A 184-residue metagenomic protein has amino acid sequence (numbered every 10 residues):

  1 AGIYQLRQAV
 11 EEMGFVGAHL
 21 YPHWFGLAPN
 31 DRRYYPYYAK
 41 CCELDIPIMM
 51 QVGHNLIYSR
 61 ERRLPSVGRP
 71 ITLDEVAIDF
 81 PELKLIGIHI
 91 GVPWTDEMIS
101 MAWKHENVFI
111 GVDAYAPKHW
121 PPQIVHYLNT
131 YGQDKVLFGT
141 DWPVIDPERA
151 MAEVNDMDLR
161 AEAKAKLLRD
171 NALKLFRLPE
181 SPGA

Functional and structural regions predicted by a protein language model:
A1, H23-W24, V67, I90-W94 (+1 more regions): Short beta->alpha connector loops
A1-L56, E61-R62, P182: Active-site gating/metal-coordination segments in enzymes
G2-L6, P70-L73, W94-E97, W120-Q123: Alpha-helical scaffolding within the catalytic cores of extracellular/periplasmic polymer-degrading hydrolases
Q5-G14, P36-L44, E75-F80, I99-H105 (+1 more regions): Acidic (Asp/Glu)-rich catalytic clusters
Q8, G132-L137, I145-A184: Mid-to-C-terminal alpha-helical segments outside catalytic/metal-binding sites
A9, A18, C41, H89 (+5 more regions): Conserved, mostly hydrophobic/aromatic
C42-L44, G53-Y58, R62-L64, P70-T72 (+3 more regions): Histidine/lysine/aspartate-rich catalytic loop segments that bind and position anionic ligands
I78, K84, G91-E148, D156-E162: Active-site-adjacent C-terminal substructures of enzyme catalytic domains
